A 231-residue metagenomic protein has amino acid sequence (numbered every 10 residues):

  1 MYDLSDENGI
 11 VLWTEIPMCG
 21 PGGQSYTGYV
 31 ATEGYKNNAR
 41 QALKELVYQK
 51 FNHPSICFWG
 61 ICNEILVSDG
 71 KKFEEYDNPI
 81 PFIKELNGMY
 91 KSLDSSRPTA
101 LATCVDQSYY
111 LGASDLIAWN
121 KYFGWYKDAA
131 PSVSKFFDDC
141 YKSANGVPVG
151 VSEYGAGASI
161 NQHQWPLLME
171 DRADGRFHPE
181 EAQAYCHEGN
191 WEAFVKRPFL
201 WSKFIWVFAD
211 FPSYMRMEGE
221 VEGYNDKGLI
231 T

Functional and structural regions predicted by a protein language model:
M1-T231: Extended substrate-binding grooves/exosites of carbohydrate-active enzymes
